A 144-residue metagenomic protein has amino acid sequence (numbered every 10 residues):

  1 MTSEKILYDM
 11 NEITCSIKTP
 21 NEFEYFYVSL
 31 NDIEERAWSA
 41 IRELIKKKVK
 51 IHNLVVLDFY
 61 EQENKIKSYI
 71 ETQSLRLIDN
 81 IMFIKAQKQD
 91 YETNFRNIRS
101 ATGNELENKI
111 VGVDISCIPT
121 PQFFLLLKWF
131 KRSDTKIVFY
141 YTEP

Functional and structural regions predicted by a protein language model:
M1-I110, T120-P144: Long, low-complexity, Lys/Arg-enriched
V113: Residue(s) in the substrate-gating loop at a strand-loop-helix junction that position the organic substrate next
